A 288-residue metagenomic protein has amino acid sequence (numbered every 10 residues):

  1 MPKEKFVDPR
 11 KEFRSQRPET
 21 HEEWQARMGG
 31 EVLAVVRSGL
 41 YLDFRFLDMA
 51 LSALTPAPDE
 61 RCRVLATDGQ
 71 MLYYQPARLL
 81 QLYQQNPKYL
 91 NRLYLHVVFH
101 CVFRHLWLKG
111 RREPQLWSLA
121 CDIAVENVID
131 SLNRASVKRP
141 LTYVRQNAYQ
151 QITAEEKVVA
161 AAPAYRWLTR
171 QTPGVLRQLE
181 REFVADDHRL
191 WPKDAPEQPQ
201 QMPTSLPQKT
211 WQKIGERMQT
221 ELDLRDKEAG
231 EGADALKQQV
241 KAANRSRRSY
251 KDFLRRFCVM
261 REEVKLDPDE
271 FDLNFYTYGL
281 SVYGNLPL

Functional and structural regions predicted by a protein language model:
M1-L90, Y94-A135: Basic/hydrophobic alpha-helical interface regions
V128-P287: Negatively charged
